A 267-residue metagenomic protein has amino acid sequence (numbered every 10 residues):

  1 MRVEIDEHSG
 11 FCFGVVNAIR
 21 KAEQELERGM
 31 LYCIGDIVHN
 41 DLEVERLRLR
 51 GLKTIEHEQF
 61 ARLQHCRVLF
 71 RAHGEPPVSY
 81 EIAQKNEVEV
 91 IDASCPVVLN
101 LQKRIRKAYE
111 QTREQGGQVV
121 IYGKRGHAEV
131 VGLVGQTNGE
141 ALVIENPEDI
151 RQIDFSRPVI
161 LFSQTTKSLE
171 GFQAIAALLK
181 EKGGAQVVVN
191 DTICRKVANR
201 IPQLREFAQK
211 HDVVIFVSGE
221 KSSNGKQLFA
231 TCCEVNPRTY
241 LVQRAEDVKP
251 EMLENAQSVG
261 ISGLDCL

Functional and structural regions predicted by a protein language model:
M1-L267: The feature marks the mature, well-folded catalytic cores of soluble enzymes
